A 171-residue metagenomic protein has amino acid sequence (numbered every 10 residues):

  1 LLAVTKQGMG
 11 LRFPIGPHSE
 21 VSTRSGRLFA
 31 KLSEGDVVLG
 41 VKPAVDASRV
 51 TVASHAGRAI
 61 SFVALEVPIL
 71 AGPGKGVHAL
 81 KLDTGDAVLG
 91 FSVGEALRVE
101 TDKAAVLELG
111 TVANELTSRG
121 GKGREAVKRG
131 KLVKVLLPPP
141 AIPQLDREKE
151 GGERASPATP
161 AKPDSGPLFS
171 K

Functional and structural regions predicted by a protein language model:
L1-K171: Short, structured "edge-of-domain" segments at secondary-structure transitions
